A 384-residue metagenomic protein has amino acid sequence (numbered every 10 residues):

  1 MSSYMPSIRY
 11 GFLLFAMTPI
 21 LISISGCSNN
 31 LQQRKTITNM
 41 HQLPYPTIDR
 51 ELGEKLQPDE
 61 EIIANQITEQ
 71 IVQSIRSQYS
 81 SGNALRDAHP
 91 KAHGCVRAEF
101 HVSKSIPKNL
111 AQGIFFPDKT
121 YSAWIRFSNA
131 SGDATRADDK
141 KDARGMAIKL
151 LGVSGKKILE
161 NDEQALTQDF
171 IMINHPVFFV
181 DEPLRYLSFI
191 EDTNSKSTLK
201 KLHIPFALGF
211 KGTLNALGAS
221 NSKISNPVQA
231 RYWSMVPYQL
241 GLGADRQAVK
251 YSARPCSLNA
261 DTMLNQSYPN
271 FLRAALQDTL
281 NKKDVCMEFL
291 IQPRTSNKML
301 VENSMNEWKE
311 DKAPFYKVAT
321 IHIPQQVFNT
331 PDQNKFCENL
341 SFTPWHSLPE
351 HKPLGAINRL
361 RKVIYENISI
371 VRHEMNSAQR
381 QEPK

Functional and structural regions predicted by a protein language model:
S2-L14: Bacterial N-terminal signal peptides that target proteins for export
L13-L21: Hydrophobic helical h-region of N-terminal Sec-dependent signal peptides in bacterial secretory/periplasmic proteins
S23-G26: C-terminal motif of bacterial Sec signal peptides marking the signal peptidase cleavage site
N30-K384: Active-site-adjacent core segments of small-molecule enzymes
